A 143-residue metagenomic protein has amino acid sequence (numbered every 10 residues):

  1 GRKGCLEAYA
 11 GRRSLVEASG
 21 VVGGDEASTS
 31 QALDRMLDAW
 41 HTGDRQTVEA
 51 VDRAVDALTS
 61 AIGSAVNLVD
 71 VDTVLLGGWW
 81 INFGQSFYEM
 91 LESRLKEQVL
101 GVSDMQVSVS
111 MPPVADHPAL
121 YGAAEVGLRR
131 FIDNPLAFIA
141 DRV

Functional and structural regions predicted by a protein language model:
R2-V143: ATP-binding/phosphotransfer module of carbohydrate and carboxylate kinases, centering on a glycine-rich
